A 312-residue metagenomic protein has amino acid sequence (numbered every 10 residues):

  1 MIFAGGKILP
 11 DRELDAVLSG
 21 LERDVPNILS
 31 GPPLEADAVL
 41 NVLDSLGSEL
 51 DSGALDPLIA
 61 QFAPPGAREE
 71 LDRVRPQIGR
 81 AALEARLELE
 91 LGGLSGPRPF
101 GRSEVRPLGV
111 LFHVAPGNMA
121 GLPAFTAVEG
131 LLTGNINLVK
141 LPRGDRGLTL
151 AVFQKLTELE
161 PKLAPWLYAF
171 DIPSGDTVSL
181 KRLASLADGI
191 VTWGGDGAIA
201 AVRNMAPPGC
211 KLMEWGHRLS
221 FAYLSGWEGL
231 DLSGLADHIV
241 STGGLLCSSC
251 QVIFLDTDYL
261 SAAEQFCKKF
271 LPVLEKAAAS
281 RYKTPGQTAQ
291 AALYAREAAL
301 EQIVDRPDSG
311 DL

Functional and structural regions predicted by a protein language model:
M1-L108: N-terminal Rossmann-like NAD(P)+-binding subdomain of aldehyde/semialdehyde dehydrogenases
L9-R12, G31-L34, G175, G197 (+2 more regions): Short coil/turn linker and secondary-structure boundary residues
L18, P32, A36-V39, L43 (+6 more regions): Generic structural signal for well-ordered, non-membrane alpha-helical segments in soluble metabolic enzymes
V42-E49, K155-L159, V273: Generic non-transmembrane alpha-helical segments
L91-V240: Rossmann-like NAD(P) dinucleotide-binding subdomain of oxidoreductase/dehydrogenase enzymes
I199-L312: ALDH superfamily catalytic-core signature
